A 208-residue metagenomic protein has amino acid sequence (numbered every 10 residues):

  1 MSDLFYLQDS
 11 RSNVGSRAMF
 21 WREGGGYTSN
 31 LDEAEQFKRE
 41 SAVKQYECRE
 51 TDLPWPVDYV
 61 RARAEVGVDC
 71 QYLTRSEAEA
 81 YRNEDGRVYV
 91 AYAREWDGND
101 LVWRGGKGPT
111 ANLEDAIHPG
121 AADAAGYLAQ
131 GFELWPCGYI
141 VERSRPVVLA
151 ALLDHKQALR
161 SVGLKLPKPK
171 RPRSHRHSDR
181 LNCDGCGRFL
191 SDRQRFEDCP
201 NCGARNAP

Functional and structural regions predicted by a protein language model:
S2-S29, R87-N112: Short aromatic-glycine-(Arg/Gly/Cys) micro-motifs in beta-strand/loop hairpins
D9, E23, N30, A34-K38 (+3 more regions): Membrane-topology and secretion signals of cell-surface/extracellular proteins
G26-L53, G106-Y139, D198: A short, charged, amphipathic alpha-helix used as a generic interaction element across diverse proteins
Q45-R75, G126-S174: Short, mixed-charge low-complexity intrinsically disordered segments
V90, R173-S174, E197-N201: Compositionally biased, non-globular sequence tracts
H177-C183, R195-F196: Residues immediately within or flanking Cys/His clusters that coordinate Zn2+ in small zinc-binding modules
N182-R188, P200-A204: Short, cysteine/histidine-rich loop/knuckle motifs that typically chelate Zn2+
R193-A207: Cysteine-rich micro-motifs
